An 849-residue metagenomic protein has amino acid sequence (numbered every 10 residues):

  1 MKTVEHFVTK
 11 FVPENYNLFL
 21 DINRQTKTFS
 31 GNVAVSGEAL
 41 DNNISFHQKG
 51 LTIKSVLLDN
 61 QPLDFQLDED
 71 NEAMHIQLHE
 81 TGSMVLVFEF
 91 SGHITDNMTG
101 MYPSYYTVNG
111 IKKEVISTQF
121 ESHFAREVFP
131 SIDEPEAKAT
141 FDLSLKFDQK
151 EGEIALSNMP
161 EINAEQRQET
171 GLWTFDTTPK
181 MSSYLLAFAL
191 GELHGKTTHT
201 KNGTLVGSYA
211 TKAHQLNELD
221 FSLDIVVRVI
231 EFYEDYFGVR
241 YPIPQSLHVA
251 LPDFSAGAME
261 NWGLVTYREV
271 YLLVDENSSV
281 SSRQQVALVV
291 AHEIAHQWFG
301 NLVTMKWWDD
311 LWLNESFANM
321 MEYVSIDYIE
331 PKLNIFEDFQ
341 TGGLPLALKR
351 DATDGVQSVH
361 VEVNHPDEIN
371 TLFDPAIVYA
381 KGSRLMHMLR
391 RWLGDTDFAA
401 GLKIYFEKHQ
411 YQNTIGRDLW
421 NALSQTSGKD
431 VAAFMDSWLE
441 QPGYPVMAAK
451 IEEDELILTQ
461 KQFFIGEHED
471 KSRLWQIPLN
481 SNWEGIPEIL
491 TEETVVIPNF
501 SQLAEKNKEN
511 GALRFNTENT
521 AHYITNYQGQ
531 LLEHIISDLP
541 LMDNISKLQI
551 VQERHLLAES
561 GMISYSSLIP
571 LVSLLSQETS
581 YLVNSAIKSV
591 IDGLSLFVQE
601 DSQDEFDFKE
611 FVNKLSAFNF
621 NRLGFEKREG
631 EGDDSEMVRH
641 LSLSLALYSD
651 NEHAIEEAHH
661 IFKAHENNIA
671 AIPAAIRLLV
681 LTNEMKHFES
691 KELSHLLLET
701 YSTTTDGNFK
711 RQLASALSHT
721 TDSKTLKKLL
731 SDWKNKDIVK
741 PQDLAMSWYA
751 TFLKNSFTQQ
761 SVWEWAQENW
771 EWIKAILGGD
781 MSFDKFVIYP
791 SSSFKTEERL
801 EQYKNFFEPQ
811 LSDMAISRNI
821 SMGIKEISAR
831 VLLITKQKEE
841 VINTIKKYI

Functional and structural regions predicted by a protein language model:
M1-N32, S55, Y102, N109-V115 (+2 more regions): N-terminal, polar/Ser/Thr-rich
V4-T9, E89-D142, G191-L193, T520-N544 (+1 more regions): Glycine/proline-rich low-complexity spacer/linker segments in large multi-domain proteins
F29-Q48: Ligand-binding face of N-terminal immunoglobulin V-set domains in extracellular IgSF glycoproteins
G31, Q119, H123, P130-A291 (+4 more regions): Hydrophobic helix-coil surface modules that form long, contiguous segments used for peptide/substrate interaction
H47-T52, A137, D470-Q476: Short coil-to-beta strand junction motifs in C2/discoidin
Q48-V108, F129-D133, Q168-E169, T174 (+1 more regions): A surface-exposed beta-strand-loop module
I53, V115, F175, S208-E469 (+4 more regions): Hydrophobic alpha-helical and helix-loop surface patches within well-folded domains that function as non-catalytic
S144-F147, A210, A295, V359-P366 (+4 more regions): Non-catalytic accessory/interaction domains
